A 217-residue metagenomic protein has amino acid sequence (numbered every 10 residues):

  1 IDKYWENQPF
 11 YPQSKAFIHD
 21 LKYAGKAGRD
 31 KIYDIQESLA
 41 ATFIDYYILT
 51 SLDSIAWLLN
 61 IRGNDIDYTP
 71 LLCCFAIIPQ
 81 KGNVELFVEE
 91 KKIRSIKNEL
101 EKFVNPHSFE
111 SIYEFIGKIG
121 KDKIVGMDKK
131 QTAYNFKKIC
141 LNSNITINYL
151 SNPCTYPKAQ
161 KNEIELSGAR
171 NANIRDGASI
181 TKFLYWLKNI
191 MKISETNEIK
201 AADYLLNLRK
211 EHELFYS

Functional and structural regions predicted by a protein language model:
I1-S217: Active-site neighborhoods and metal-handling regions in enzymes and metal-associated proteins
